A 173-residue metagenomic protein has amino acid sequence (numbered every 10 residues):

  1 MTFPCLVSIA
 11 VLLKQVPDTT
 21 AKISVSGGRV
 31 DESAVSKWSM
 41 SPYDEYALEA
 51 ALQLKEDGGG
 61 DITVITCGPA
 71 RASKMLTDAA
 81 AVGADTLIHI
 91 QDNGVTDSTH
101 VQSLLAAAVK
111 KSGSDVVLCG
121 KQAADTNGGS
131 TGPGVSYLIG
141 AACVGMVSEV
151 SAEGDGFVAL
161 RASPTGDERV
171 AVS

Functional and structural regions predicted by a protein language model:
T2-S173: N-terminal glycine-rich FAD/FM-binding segment characteristic of electron-transfer flavoproteins
